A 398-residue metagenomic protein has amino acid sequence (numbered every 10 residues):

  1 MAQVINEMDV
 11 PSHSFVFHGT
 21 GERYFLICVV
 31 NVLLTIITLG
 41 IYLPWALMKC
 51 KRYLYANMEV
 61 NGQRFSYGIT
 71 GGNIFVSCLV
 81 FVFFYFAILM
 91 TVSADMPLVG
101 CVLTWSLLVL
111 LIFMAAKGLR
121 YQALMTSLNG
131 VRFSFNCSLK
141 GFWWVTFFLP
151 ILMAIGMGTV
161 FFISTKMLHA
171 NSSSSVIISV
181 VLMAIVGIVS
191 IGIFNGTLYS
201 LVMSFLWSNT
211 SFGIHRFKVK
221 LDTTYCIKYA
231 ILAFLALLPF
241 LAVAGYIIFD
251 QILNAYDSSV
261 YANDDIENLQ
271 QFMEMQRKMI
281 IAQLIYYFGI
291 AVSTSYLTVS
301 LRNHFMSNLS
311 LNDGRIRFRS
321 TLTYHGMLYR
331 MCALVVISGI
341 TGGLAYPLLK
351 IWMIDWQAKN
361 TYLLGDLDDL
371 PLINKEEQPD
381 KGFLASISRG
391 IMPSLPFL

Functional and structural regions predicted by a protein language model:
A2, F249-D250, I266, Q270 (+1 more regions): Intrinsically disordered cytosolic tails
A2-Y24, C28-F161, I188-S200: Transmembrane-helix bundle segments that line or gate the permeation/cavity pathway in multi-pass membrane proteins
F17-V29, T70-I74, P97-C101, W105 (+12 more regions): Hydrophobic, aromatic-rich alpha-helical transmembrane segments and their membrane-interface anchor motifs
G21, T70-F83, F135-I155, V219-P239 (+1 more regions): Loop-to-transmembrane boundary segments
I36-C50, D95-S127, I177-S211, F272-F305 (+1 more regions): Selective recognition of hydrophobic, aromatic-rich stretches within alpha-helical transmembrane segments of polytopic
L54-R64, G68, Y121-L139, S204-C226 (+2 more regions): Juxtamembrane inter-helical linkers in multi-pass membrane proteins
F84-M96, I151-H169, F234-A255, V335-M353: Alpha-helical transmembrane segments and their membrane-interface junctions in multi-pass membrane proteins
S164-I178, I248-K278: Membrane-interfacial helical/loop segments at transmembrane boundaries in membrane proteins
